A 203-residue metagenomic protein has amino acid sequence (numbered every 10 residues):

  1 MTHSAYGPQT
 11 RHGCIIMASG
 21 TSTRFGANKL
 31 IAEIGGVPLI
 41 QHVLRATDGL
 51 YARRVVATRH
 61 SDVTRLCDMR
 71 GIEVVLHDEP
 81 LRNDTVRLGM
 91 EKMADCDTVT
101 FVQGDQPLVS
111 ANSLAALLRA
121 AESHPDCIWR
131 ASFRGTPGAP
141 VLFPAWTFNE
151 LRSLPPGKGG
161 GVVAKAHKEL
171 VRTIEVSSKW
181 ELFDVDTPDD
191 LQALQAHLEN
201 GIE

Functional and structural regions predicted by a protein language model:
T2-T10, P155-E203: Conserved alpha/beta core of the MobA/IspD/sugar-nucleotide pyrophosphorylase nucleotidyltransferase superfamily
H3-R59: N-terminal glycine-rich phosphate-binding loop and ensuing alpha1 helix
H12, G71-E73, D126, V171: Short, conserved active-site loop motifs that form the nucleotide-linked donor/cofactor pocket
E33, L108, L142, T173 (+1 more regions): Short aromatic/basic micro-patch
Y51-E73: Acidic donor-binding segment of Leloir-type glycosyltransferases
E73-P80, I174-E175: Short beta->alpha connector loops at strand-helix junctions that form conserved, small/polar/Pro-enriched
E79-R152: Conserved beta-loop-beta/alpha segment of the NTase-like Rossmann-fold superfamily that binds/positions NTPs
